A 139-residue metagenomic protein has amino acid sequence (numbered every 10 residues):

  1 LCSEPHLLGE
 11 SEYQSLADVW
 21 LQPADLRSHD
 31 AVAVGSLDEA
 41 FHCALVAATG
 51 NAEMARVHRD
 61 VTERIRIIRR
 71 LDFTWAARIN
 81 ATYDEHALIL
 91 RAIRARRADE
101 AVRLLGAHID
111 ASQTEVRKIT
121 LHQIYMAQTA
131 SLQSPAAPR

Functional and structural regions predicted by a protein language model:
L1-P5: A hydrophobic/aromatic-rich effector-binding and dimerization subdomain of bacterial HTH-type transcriptional regulators
H6-T74, T82-A92, E100-D110: Conserved amphipathic alpha-helical segments that form helical-bundle/coiled-coil interaction surfaces
F41-H42, I79-H86, Q123-S131: Short alpha-helical linear motifs
A98-R139: C-terminal effector-binding regulatory domain of bacterial HTH transcription factors
